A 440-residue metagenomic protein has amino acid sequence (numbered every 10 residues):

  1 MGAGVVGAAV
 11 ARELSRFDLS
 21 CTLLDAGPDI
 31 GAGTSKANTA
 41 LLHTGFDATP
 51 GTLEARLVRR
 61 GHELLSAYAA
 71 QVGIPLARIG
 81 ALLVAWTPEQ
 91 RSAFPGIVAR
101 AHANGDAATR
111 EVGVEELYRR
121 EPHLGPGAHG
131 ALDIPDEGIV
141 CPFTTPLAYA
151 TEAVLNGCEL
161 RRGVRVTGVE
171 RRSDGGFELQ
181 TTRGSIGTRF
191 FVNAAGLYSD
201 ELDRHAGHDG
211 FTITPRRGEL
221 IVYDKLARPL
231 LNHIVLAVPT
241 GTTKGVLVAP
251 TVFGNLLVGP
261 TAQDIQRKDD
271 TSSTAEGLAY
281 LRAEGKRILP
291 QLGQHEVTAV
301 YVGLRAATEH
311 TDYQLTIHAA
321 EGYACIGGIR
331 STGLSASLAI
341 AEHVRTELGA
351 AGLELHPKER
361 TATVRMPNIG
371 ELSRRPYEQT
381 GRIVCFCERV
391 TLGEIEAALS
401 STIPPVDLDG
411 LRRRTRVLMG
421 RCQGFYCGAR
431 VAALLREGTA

Functional and structural regions predicted by a protein language model:
M1-L23: N-terminal Rossmann-like FAD-binding beta1-loop-alpha1 element of flavoenzymes
V6, D29, Y198: Conserved Rossmann-like nucleotide-cofactor binding loop
A9, V169-G259, Q263-T274, A283 (+1 more regions): Flavin-dependent oxidoreductases
S15-A37: Glycine-rich FAD pyrophosphate-binding loop
A40-R120, H129, G245-V246: Dinucleotide-binding Rossmann-like beta1-alpha1 core, especially the glycine-rich loop that anchors the ADP
T49-R59, V84-A93, L132-T151, R161 (+3 more regions): Short beta-strand to alpha-helix junction loop
L132-F190, Y198: Helical element adjacent to the flavin cofactor pocket in flavoenzyme catalytic cores
T243, V252-F253, D264-I383, V390 (+4 more regions): C-terminal catalytic lobe of FAD-dependent flavoproteins
